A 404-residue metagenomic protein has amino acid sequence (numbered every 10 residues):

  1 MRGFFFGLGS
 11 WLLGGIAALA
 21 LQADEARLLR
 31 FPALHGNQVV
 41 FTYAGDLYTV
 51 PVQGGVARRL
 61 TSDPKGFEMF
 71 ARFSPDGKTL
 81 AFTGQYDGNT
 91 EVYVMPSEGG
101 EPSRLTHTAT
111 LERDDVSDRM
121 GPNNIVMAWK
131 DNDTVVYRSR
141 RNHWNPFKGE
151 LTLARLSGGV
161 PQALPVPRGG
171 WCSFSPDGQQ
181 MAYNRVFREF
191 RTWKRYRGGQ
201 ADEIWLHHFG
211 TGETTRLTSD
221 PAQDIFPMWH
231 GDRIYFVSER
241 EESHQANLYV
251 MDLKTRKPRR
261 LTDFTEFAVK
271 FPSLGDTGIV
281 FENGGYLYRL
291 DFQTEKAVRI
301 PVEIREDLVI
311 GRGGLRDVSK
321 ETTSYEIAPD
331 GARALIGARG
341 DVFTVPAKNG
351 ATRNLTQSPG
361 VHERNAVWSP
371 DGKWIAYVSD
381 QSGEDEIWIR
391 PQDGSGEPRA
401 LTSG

Functional and structural regions predicted by a protein language model:
M1-F4: Positively charged n-region of N-terminal signal peptides that target proteins for export
G7-A18: Bacterial N-terminal signal peptides
L21-L29, G55-A57, E306-T322: A short helix->beta-strand "capping" segment at the edge of beta-propeller domains
D24-V52: Mature N-terminal segment immediately following signal peptide/propeptide cleavage in secreted/periplasmic
L34-G36, P75-D76, K130-D131, P176-D177 (+4 more regions): Residue-level detector of Asp-centered blade-edge/turn motifs that repeat once per structural unit in beta-propeller
Y43-Y48, D63-E68, P75, A81-S97 (+14 more regions): A flexible loop/linker signature enriched in serine peptidases of the S9 family
A297-E303: Short, solvent-exposed beta-strand-terminating loops
T322, E326-A332: Extended repeat-based solenoid scaffolds, especially LRR ectodomains and other repeat-derived architectures
